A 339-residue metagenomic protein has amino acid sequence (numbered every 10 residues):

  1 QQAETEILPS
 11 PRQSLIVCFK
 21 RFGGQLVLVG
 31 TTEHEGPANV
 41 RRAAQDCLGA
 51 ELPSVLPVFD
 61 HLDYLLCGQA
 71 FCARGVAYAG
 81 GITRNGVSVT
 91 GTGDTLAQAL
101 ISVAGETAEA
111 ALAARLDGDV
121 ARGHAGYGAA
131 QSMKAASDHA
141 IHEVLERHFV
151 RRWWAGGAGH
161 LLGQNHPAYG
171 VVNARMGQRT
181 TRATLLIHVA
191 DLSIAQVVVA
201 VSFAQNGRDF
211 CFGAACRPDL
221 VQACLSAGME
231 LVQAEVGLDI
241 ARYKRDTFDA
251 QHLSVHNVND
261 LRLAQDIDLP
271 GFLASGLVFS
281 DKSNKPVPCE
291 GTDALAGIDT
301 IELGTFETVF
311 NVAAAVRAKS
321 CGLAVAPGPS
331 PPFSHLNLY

Functional and structural regions predicted by a protein language model:
Q2-T5: Alpha-helix boundary/capping motif
P9-Y339: Helix-coil modules at protein/domain termini and other flexible surface or pore-lining loops, especially C-terminal
